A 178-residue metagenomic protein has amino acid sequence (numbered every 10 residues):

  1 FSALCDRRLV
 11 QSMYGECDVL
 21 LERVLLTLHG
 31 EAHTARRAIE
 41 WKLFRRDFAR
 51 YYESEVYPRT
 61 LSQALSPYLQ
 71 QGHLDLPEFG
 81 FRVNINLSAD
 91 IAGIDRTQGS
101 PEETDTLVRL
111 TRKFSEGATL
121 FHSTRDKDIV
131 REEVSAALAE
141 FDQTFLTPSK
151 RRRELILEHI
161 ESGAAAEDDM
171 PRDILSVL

Functional and structural regions predicted by a protein language model:
F1-R46, V108-A118: Cytochrome P450 substrate-recognition site 1
Y51-L178: Cytochrome P450 heme-thiolate monooxygenase catalytic core
